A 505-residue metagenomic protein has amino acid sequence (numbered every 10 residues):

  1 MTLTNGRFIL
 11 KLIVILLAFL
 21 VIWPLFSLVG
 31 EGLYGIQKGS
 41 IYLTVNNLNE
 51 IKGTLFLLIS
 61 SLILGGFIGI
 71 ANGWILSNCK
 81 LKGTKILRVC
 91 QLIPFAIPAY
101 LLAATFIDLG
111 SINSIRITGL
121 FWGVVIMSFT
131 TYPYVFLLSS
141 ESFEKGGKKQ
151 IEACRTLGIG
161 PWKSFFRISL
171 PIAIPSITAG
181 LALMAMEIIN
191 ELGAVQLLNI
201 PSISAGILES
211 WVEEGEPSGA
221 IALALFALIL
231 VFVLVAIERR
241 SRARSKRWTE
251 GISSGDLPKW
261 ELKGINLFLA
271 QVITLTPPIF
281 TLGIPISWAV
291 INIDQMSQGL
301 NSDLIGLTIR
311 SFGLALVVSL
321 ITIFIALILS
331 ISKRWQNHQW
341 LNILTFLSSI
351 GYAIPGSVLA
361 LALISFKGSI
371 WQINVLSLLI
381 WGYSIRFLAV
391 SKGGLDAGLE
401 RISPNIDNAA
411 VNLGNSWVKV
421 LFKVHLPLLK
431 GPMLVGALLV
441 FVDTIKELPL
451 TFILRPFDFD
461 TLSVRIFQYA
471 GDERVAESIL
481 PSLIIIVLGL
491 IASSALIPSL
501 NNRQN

Functional and structural regions predicted by a protein language model:
T2, T156, S499-N505: Short, charged juxtamembrane terminal tails flanking transmembrane helices
N5-G35, V45-E144, I172-L192, A220-R239 (+8 more regions): Membrane-water interface segments at the C-terminal ends of transmembrane alpha-helices in multi-pass inner-membrane
V29-S40, L198-S204, S245-S254, V290 (+1 more regions): Peri-membrane helix termini and adjoining interfacial loops of integral membrane proteins
L48, C90, Q150, I200-S204 (+4 more regions): Amphipathic alpha-helical segments in well-structured domains
C79-G83, E144-K149, I159-W162, E213-P217 (+6 more regions): Juxtamembrane helix-boundary/capping and inter-helix hinge elements in multi-pass membrane proteins
G147-K148, K163, I200-G206, V212 (+3 more regions): Feature of multi-pass inner-membrane transport and sensor proteins that recognizes transmembrane helices together
C154-R155, A410: The alpha-helix within a helix-turn-helix
I189-G215, K446-V475: Glycine-rich helix-loop "coupling/hinge" segments at transmembrane-helix boundaries in multipass transporters
